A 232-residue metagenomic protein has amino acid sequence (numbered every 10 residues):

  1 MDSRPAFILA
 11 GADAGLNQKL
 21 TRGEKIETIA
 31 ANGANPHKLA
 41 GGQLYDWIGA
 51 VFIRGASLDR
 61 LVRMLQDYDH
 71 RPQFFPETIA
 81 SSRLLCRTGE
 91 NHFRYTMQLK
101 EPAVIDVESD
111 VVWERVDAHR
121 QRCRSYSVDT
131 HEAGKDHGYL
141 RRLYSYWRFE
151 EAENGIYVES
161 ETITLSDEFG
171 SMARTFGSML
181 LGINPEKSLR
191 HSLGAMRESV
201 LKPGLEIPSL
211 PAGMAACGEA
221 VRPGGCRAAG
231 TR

Functional and structural regions predicted by a protein language model:
M1-R232: Eukaryotic helix-grip
